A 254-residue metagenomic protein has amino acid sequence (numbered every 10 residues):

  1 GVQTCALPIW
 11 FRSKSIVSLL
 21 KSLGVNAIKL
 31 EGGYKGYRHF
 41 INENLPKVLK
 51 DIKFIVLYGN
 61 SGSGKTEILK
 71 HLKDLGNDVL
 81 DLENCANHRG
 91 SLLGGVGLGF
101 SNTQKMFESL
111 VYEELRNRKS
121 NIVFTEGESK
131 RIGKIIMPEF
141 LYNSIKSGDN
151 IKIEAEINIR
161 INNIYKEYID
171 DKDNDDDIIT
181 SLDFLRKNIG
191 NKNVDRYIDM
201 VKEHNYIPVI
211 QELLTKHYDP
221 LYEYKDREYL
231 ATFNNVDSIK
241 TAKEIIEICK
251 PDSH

Functional and structural regions predicted by a protein language model:
G1, C5-L7: Short, small-residue-biased leader/transition segments that mark boundaries at the very start of proteins
Q3, I28, I55, D78-L80 (+3 more regions): Hydrophobic/aromatic beta-strand patches that form the interior of the parallel beta-sheet core in alpha/beta enzyme
F11, K53-D74: Glycine-rich phosphate-binding P-loop
I16-G24, L72: Hydrophobic alpha-helical packing residues
G24-H39, D81-A86: A short glycine-rich beta-strand->turn/loop micro-motif centered on a GG-aromatic cluster
L45-I52: Phosphate-binding P-loop
L75-S144: Conserved nucleotide-sensing/catalytic segment adjacent to the nucleotide-binding pocket in NTP-handling enzymes
S144-G148, E154-H254: Conserved NTP phosphate-binding and transfer environment spanning the P-loop NTPase/kinase superfamily
